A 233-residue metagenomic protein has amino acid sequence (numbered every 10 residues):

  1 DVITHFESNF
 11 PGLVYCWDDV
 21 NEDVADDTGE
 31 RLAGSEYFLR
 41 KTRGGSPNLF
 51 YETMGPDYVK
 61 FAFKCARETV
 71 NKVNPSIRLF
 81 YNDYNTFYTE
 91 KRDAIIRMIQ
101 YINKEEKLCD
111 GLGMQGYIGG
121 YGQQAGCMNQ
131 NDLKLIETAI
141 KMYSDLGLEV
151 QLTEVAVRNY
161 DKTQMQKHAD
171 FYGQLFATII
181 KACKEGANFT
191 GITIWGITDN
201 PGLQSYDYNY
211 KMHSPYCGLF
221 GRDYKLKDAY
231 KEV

Functional and structural regions predicted by a protein language model:
D1: Glycine-rich anion/phosphate-binding loops
H5-S8, G12, D18, D23-G55 (+3 more regions): Aromatic-rich peripheral "rim/lid" segments of glycoside hydrolase catalytic domains that contact and position glycan
F10, N74-P75: Short, flexible coil/linker elements and helix-boundary hinge sites characteristic of intrinsically disordered
Y15, N21, E68-T69, P75-N85 (+2 more regions): Aromatic- and acid-rich polysaccharide-binding/catalytic face of secreted or lumenal carbohydrate-active enzymes
P47-V59, F87-A94: Short, contiguous, pocket-lining structural segments that sit at or immediately flank catalytic/ligand-binding sites
A62: Basic, glycine-enriched DNA-binding surface that flanks or lies within the catalytic cores of DNA
K72, L108, E185-F189: A general structural signal for well-ordered secondary-structure junctions
